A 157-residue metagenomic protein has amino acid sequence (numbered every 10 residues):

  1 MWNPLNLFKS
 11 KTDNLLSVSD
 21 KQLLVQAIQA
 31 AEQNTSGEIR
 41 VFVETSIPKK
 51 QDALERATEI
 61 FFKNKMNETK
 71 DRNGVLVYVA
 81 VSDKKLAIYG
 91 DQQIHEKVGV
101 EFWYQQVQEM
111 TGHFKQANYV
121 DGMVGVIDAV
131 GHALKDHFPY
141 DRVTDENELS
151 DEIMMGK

Functional and structural regions predicted by a protein language model:
W2-N34, I39, V43-R142, E146 (+1 more regions): Divalent-cation
